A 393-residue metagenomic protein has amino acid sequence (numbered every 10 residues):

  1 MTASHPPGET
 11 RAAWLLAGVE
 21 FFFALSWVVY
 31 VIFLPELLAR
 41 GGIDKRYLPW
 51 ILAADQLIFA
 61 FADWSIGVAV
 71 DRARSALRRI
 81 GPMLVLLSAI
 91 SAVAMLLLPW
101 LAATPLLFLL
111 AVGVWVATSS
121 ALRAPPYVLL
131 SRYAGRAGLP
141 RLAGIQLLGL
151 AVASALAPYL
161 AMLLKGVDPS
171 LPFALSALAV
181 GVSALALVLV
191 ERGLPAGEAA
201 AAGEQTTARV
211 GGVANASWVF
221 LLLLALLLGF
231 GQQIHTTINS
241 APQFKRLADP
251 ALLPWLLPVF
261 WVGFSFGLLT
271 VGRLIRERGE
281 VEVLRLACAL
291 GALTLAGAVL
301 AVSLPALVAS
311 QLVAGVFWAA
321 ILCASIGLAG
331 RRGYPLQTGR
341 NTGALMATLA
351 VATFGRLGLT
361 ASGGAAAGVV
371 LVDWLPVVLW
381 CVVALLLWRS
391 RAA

Functional and structural regions predicted by a protein language model:
M1-E9, L194-A225: Juxtamembrane intracellular "pre-TM" segments in multi-pass secondary transporters
T2-F59, F220-L224, L228-R246: Helix-loop boundary and gating motifs at the non-cytosolic
F21, A94-L98, T104-L122, A306-A320: Hydrophobic core of transmembrane alpha-helices in multi-pass small-molecule transporters, especially MFS/SLC-type
F61-L77, G267-E280: Helix-to-loop junctions at the C-terminal end of transmembrane segments in multipass secondary transporters
I80-L96, E282-G297: Structural signature of the two symmetry-related core transmembrane helices
A121-A134, A320-Y334: Intracellular juxtamembrane helix-capping segments at the cytosolic ends of symmetry-related transmembrane helices
L171-L189, V370-R389: Symmetry-related core transmembrane helices of the 12-TM Major Facilitator Superfamily/SLC fold
P335-A366: A late C-terminal transmembrane helix in Major Facilitator Superfamily
